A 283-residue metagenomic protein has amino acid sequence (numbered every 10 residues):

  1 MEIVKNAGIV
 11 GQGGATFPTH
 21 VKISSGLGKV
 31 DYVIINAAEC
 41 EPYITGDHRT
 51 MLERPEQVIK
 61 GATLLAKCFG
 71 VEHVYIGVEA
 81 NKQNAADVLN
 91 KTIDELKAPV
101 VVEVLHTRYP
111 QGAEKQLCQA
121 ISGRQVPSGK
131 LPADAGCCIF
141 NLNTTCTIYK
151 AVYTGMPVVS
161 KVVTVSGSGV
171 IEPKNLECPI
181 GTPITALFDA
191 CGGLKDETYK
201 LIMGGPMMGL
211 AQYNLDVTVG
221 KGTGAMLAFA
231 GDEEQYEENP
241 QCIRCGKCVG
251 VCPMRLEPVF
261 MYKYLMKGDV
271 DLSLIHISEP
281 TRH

Functional and structural regions predicted by a protein language model:
M1-V30, I34: Hydrophobic alpha-helical hairpins/lids featuring a short glycine-rich hinge
V33-D47, G169: Gly-rich Lys/Arg/Thr-decorated short loops/hinges at beta-loop-alpha junctions or inter-strand turns that position
L52-K67: Histidine-anchored nucleotide/phosphate-binding helix
E72-I184, A190-E197, G205: Hydrophobic alpha-helical positions that pack around
P110-G112, Q116-Q125, G192-I243: Active-site gating/interface segments in enzymes
L215-G231, R255-L274: Non-heme iron-sulfur electron-transfer modules
K247, E257, R282: Conserved structured catalytic cores and adjacent interaction surfaces of nucleotide-binding/hydrolyzing enzymes
S273-H283: Residue-level detector of conserved catalytic or cofactor/ligand-binding positions in enzyme active sites
